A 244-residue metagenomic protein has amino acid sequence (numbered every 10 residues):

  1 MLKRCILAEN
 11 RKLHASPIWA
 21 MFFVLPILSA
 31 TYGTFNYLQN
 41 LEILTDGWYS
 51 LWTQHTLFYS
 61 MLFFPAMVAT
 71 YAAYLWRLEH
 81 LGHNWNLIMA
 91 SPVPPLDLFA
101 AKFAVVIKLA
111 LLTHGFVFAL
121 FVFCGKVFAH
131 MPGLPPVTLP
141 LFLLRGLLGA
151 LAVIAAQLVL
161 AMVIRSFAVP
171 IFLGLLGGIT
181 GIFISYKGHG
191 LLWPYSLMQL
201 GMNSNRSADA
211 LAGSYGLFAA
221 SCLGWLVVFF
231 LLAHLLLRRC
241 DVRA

Functional and structural regions predicted by a protein language model:
M1-L7, W76-M89, L147-P170: Cytoplasmic juxtamembrane interface segments
M1-P26: Aromatic- and glycine-rich beta-strand/loop motifs that create alpha-glucan
P17-I18, G82, P94-L96, A100 (+3 more regions): Membrane-helix interface segments
M21-P26, I164-I182: Pore- or pathway-lining transmembrane helices of multi-pass membrane proteins that form conduits for solutes/ions
P26-V68, A100-I164, N205, G213-A219: Secretory targeting signals
F35-W52, I171-A244: Terminal transmembrane helical anchor/hairpin motif
L75-I107: Helix-loop-helix units of permease transmembrane domains in multi-pass membrane transporters, especially ABC
